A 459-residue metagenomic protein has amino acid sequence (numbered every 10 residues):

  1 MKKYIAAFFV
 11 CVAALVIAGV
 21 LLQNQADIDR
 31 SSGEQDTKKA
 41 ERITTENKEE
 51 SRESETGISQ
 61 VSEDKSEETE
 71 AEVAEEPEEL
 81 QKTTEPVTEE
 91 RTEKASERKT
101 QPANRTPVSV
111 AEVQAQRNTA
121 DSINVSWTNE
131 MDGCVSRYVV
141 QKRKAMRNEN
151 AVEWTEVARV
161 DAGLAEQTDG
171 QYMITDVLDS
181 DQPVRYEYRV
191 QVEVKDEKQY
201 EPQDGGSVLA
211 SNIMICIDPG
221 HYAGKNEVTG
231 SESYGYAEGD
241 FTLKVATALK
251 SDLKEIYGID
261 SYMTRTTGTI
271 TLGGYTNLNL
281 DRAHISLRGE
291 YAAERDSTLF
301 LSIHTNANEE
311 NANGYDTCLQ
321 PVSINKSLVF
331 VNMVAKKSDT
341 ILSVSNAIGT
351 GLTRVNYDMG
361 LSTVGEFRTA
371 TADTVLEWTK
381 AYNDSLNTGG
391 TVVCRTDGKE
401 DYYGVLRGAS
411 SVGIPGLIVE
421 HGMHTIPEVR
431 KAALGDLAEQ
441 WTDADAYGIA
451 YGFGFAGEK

Functional and structural regions predicted by a protein language model:
A26-E112: N-terminal, intrinsically disordered, polar/charged segments of Gram-positive cell-envelope systems that serve as
A120-C134: Conserved aromatic anchor
E130-W154: Solvent-exposed loop/turn segments flanking beta-strands in beta-repeat/beta-sandwich domains
E153-Q167: Solvent-exposed serine/threonine-rich low-complexity stretches and specific carbohydrate-binding patches
I174-K198: Beta-strand-rich modules
V194-S211: Extracellular fibronectin type III
L209-Y291, R295-S297, T305-N306, N313-K326 (+2 more regions): Active-site histidine-acidic residue metal-binding/catalytic motifs, centered on HxH/HExxH-like signatures
E309, V364-K459: Active-site-adjacent mobile loop/cap segments within catalytic or ligand-binding domains
